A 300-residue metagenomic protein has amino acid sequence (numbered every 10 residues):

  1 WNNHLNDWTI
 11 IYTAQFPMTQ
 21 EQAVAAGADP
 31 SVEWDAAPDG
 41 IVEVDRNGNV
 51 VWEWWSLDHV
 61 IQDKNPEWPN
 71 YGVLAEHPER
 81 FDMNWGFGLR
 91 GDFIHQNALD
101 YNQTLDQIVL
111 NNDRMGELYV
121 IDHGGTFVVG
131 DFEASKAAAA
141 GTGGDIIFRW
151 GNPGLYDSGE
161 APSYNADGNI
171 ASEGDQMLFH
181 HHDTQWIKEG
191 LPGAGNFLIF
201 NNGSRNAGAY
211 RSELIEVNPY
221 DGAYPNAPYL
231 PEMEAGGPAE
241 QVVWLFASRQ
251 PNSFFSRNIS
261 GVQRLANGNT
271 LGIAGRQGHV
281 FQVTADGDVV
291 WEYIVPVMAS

Functional and structural regions predicted by a protein language model:
W1-S300: Histidine-/acidic-rich catalytic cores in large beta-rich domains
